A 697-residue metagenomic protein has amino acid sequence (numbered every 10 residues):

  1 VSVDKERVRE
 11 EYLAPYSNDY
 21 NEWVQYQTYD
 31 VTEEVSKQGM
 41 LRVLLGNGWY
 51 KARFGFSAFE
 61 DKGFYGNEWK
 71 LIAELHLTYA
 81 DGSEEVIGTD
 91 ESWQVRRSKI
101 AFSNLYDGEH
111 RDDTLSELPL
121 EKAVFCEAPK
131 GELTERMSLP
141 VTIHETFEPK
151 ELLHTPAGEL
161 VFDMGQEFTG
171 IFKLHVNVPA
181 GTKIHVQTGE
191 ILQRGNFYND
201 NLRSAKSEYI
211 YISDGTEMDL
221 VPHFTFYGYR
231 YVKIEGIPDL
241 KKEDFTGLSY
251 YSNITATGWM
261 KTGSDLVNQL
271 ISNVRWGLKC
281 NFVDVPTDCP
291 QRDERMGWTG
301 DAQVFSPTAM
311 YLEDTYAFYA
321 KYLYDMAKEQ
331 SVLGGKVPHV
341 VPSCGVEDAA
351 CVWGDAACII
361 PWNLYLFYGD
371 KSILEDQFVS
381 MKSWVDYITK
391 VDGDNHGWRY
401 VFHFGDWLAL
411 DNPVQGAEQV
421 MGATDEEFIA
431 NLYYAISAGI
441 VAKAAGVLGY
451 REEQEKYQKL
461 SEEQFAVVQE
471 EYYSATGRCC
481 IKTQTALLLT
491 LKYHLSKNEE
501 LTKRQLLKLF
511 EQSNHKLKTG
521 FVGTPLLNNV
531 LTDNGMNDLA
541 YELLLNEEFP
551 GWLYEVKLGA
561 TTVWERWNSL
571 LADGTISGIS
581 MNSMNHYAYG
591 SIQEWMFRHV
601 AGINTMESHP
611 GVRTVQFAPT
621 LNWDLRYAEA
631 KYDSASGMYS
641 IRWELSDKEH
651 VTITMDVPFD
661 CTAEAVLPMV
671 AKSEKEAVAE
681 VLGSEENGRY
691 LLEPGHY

Functional and structural regions predicted by a protein language model:
V1-R292, G300-D301, A317-A320, V337-G345 (+2 more regions): Extracellular/oxidizing-compartment recognition motifs
S2-V3, I171-E190, F224, E235 (+5 more regions): Alpha-helical support elements that line or immediately flank enzyme active sites and cofactor-binding pockets
L41, D293-E294, L312, A357 (+5 more regions): C-terminal capping/lid segments that line or modulate ligand- or cofactor-binding pockets
R42, G63-E74, E85-L115, F125 (+4 more regions): Non-catalytic C-terminal accessory modules of carbohydrate-active enzymes
F64, D163-M164, P222, M260-S264 (+14 more regions): Hydrophobic alpha-helical scaffolding
R96, L240-N273, K279-C280, P286-H339 (+5 more regions): Active-site acid/base region of carbohydrate-active enzymes
D301, Y322, W353-I360, S437-I440 (+2 more regions): Amphipathic, well-ordered alpha-helical segments in soluble domains
